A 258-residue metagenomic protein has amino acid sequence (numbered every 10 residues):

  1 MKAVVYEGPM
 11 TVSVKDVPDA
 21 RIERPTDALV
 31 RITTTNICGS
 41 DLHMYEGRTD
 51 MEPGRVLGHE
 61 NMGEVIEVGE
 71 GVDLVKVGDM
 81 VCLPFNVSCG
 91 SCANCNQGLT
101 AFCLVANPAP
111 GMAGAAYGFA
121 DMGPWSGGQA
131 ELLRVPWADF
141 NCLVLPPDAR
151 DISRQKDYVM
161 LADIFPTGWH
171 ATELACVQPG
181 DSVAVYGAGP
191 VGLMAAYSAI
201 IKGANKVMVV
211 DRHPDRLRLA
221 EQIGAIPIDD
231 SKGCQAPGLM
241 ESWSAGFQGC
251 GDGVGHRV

Functional and structural regions predicted by a protein language model:
M1, T26, G180-D181, N205: Nucleotide donor/acceptor-binding cores
T11-D19: Short glycine/threonine/proline-enriched tight-turn/helix- or strand-capping micro-motif at secondary-structure
V12, I37, E52, G90 (+6 more regions): Short alpha-helical
P18-T35, E46-N96, T100-A101, W125-S126 (+1 more regions): Glycine-rich beta-strand-centered segment in the early N-terminal region that forms part of a ligand/cofactor-binding
S40-Y45: Cytochrome P450 core scaffold surrounding the K-helix E-X-X-R motif and the conserved "meander" helix-loop region
S91-Y186: NAD(P)H dinucleotide-binding glycine-rich loop of Rossmann-like/cofactor-binding domains, especially the beta1-alpha1
S182-A188, L193, S198-V258: Adenosine-nucleotide cofactor-binding segment
